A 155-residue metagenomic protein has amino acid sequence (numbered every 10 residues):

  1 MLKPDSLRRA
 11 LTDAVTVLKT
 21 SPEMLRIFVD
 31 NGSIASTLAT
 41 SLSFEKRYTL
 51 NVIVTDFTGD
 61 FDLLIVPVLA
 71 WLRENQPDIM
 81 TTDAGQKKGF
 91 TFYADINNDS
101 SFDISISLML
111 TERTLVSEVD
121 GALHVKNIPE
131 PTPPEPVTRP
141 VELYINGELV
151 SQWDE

Functional and structural regions predicted by a protein language model:
M1-T12: Polar/acidic, low-complexity leader/linker segments enriched in S/T/G and N/D
A10, A14, L18, P67 (+1 more regions): Conserved short hydrophobic interaction patches
V17-N51: Short, solvent-exposed beta-alpha or beta-beta edge segments that form flexible loop/patches at the rim of ligand
D30, I53-T55, M109-R113: Solvent-exposed residues in well-ordered beta-strands and their adjoining turns, especially edge/terminal strands
S41-Q76: Short, well-structured hydrophobic secondary-structure segments
T55-D60, R113-V119: Short, cysteine-centered beta-strand-loop-beta hairpins and adjacent loop/turn segments enriched in charged/polar
N75-E118: Acidic-leaning, charged glycine-interspersed low-complexity segments
S117-E155: Glycine-rich, aromatic-bearing surface loops/beta-hairpins
